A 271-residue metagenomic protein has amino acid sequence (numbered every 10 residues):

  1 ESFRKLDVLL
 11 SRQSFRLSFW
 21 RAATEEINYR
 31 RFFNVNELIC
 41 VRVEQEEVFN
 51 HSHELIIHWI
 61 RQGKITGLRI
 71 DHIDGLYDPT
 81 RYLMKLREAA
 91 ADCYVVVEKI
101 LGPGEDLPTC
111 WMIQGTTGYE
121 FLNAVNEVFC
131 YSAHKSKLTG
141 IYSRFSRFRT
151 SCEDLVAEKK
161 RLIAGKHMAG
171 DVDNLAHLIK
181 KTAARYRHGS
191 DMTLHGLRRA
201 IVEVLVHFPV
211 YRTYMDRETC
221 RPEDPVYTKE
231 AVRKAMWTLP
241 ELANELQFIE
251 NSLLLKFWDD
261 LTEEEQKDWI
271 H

Functional and structural regions predicted by a protein language model:
E1-G67, L76-H271: Alpha-amylase-like alpha-glycosidases and glucanotransferases acting on alpha-linked glucans and related
I73: Conserved Walker B
